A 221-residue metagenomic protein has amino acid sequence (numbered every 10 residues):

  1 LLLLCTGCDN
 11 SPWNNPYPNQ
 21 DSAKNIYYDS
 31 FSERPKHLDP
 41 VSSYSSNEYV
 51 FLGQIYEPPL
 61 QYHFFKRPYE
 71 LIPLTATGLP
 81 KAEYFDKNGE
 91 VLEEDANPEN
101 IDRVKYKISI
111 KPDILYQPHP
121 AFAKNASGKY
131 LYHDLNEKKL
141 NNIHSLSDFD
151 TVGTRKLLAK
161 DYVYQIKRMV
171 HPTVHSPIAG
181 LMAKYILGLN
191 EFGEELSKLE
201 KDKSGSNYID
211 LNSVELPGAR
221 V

Functional and structural regions predicted by a protein language model:
L4-G7: C-terminal motif of bacterial Sec signal peptides marking the signal peptidase cleavage site
D9-N15: Bacterial lipoprotein signal-peptidase II cleavage site
S22-I26, Q54-Y56, L74-A76, I101-K105 (+1 more regions): Extracytoplasmic
A23-R34, V104-S109, Y162: Short, well-ordered beta-strand elements
D29-P98: N-terminal lobe/hinge region of extracytoplasmic solute-binding protein
G78-I178: Aromatic- and charge-enriched surface segment that lines or borders ligand/interaction sites
S145-V221: Surface-exposed binding/hinge segments that line and control ligand-binding clefts or catalytic entry sites
